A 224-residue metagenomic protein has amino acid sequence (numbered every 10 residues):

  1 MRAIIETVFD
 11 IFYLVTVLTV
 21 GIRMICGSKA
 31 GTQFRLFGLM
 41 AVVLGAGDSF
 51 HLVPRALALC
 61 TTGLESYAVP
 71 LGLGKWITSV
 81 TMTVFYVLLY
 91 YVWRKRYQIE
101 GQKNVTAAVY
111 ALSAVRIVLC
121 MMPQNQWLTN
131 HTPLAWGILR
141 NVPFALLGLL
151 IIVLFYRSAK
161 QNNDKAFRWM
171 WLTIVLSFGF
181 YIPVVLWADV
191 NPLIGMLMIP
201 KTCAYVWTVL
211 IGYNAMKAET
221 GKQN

Functional and structural regions predicted by a protein language model:
M1-T19: Hydrophobic transmembrane alpha-helical segments in integral membrane proteins
A3-E6, L64-W76, T129-V142, N191-K201: Non-cytosolic membrane-interface motifs at loop->transmembrane helix junctions
V17-C26, V87-W93, V118-P123, V142-R168 (+2 more regions): Alpha-helical transmembrane segments in multipass membrane proteins, preferentially the mid-helix core
G21-G27, F50-T106, C120-M122, F155 (+1 more regions): Internal transmembrane alpha-helix with an interfacial aromatic "cap," most often the third helix
C26-F37, W93-V105, N130-P133, Y156-R168 (+1 more regions): Membrane-interface helix-boundary motifs at transmembrane edges
L39-V53, G74-Y91, K103-Q124, L139-I151 (+1 more regions): Alpha-helical transmembrane segments of multi-pass integral membrane proteins
A56-T61, T129, Y156-K160, A188-I194 (+1 more regions): A cytosolic-side transmembrane-helix exit/cap motif
W171-K217: Terminal transmembrane helical module of multi-pass membrane proteins
